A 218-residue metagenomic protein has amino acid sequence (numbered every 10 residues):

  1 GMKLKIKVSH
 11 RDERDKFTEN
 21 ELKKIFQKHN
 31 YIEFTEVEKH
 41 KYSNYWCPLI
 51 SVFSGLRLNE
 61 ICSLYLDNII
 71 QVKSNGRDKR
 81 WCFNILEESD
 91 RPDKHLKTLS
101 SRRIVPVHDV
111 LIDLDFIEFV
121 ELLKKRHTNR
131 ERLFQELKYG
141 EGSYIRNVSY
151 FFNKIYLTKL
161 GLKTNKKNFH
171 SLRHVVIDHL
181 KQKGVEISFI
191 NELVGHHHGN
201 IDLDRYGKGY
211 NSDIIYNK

Functional and structural regions predicted by a protein language model:
G1-L58, C62: Basic, Lys/Arg- and aromatic-enriched nucleic-acid-binding interface segment
K3-I6, S63-D113: Conserved tyrosine-mediated DNA breakage-rejoining catalytic core shared by Y-recombinases
D12-K16, V105, D109, H170: Helix-turn-helix-type domain boundary/helix-start signal
K16, V194-K218: Catalytic-site neighborhood detector that most strongly recognizes the C-terminal catalytic loop/helix of tyrosine
L22, S101, H108-T164: Active-site/catalytic core of tyrosine-dependent DNA strand-transfer enzymes
F34-H40, G142-R146, K166-N168: N-terminal core-binding DNA-recognition domain of tyrosine site-specific recombinases/integrases
S43-N44, Y144, V148, F169 (+3 more regions): Hydrophobic (often cysteine-bearing) scaffold residues that line and stabilize catalytic clefts of nucleotide/cofactor
W46-L49, F53, S171-H197: C-terminal catalytic core of tyrosine-transesterase DNA break-rejoin enzymes
